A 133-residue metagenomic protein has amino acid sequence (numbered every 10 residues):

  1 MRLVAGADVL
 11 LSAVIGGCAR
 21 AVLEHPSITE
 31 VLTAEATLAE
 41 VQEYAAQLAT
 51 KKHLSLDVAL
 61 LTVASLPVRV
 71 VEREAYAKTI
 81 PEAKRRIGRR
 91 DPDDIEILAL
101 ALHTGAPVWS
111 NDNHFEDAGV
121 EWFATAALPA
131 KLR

Functional and structural regions predicted by a protein language model:
M1-T33: Short, well-structured N-terminal submotif of metal-dependent ribonuclease cores
V9-L10, T37, I97, H114-F115: Alpha-helix capping/helix-boundary segments
A19-L23, L60, I97-L98: Short amphipathic alpha-helical segments and helix-helix/interface helices
P26-I28, E35-K84: PIN-domain endoribonuclease scaffold, especially VapC-family toxins
T33-A34, L102-R133: Acidic, PIN/NYN-like endoribonuclease modules and their adjacent C-terminal/linker elements
A59-L60, R89, P129-A130: Divalent-cation
R69-P107: Active-site neighborhoods of divalent-metal-dependent phosphate/nucleic-acid chemistry enzymes
